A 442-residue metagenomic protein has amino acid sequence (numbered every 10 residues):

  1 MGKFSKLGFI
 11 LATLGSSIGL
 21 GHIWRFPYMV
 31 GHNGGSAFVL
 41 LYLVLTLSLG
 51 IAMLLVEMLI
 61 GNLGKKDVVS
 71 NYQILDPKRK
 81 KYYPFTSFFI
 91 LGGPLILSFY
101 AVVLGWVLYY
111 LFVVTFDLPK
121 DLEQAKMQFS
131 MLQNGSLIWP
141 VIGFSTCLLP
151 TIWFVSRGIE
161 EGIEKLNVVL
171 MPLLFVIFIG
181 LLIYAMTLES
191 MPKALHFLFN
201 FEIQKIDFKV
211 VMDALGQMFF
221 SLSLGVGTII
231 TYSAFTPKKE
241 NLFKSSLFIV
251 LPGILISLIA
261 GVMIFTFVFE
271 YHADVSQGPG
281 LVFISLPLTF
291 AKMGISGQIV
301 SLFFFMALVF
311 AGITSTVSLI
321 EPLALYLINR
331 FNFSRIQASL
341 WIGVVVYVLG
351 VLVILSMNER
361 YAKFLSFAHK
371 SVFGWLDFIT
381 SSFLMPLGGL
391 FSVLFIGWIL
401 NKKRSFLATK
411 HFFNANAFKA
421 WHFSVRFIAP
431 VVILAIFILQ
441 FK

Functional and structural regions predicted by a protein language model:
M1-W24, M53-M58, N62-S87, P237-N241 (+1 more regions): Membrane-interface "cap" regions at the ends of multi-pass membrane proteins
G2, G8-I10, S16, V141-I142 (+5 more regions): Loop-to-transmembrane helix boundary motifs in multi-pass membrane proteins
G2-K3, E164, V168-I313, Q337-A338: Membrane-embedded translocation segments of transport machinery
G2-T13, F38-L41, K80-P94, V141-S145 (+6 more regions): Select transmembrane alpha-helical segments in multipass membrane proteins
S5-L45, I230-S233, F243-L247, L251-I254: Transmembrane helix-boundary motif of multi-pass solute transporters/channels
M29-N33, L63, V68-F88, A101-E160 (+6 more regions): Inter-helical loop and helix-membrane interface segments of multi-pass membrane transporters/permeases
Y100-L122, F175-F199, T266-F269, L352-N358 (+3 more regions): Hydrophobic alpha-helical segments and their helix-loop junctions in multi-pass secondary transporters
L365-G397, N416-K442: A generic transmembrane alpha-helix motif of multi-pass inner-membrane proteins
